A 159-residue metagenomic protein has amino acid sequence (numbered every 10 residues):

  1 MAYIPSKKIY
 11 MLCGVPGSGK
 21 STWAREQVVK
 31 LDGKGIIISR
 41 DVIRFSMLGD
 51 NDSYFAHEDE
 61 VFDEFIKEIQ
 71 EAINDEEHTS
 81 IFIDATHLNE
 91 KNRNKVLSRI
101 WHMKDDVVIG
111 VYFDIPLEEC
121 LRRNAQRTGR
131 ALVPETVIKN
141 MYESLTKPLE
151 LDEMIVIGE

Functional and structural regions predicted by a protein language model:
A2-C13, S18, E26, D32 (+2 more regions): Conserved GTP-binding G-domain of TRAFAC-class P-loop NTPases and closely related GTPase folds
T22-T79, E119: Conserved substrate/cofactor phosphate-moiety recognition/catalytic segment in nucleotide-dependent phosphotransferases
G35-I37, V108-G110, M154-V156: Conserved beta-strand scaffold positions in the cores of enzyme catalytic domains, especially in NTP/NDP-utilizing
D41, I109-L117: A short, structured active-site edge motif that brings together acidic residues
E58-I66, E90, D114, E135-Y142: Amphipathic alpha-helical transducer elements in NTP-driven molecular machines
E68, K95-S98: Aromatic/hydrophobic pocket-lining residues that form π-stacking "cages" and hydrophobic walls in ligand
S80-D84, G110: Short catalytic-loop micro-motif centered on adjacent basic/acidic residues
I83-V96: Acidic, metal-coordinating catalytic cores used for nucleic-acid/nucleotide bond scission and strand-transfer chemistry
